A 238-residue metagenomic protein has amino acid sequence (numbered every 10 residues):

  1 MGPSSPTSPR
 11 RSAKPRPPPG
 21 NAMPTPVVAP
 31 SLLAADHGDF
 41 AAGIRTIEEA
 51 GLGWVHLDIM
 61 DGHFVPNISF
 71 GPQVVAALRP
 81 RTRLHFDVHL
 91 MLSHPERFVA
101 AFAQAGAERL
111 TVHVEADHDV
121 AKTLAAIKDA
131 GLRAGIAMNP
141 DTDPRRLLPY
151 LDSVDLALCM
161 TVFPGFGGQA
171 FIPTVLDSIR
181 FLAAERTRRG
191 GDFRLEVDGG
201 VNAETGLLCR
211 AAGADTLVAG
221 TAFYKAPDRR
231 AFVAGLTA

Functional and structural regions predicted by a protein language model:
G2-A22: NAD(P)-dependent Rossmann-like dehydrogenase/reductase catalytic/cofactor-binding core
P26-L32, V55-L57, L78, F86-L90 (+5 more regions): Hydrophobic faces of well-ordered beta-strands that scaffold small-molecule active sites in alpha/beta enzyme cores
S31-A35, M60-G62, M91-P95, E115-D117 (+4 more regions): Active-site beta-loop-alpha junctions enriched in small/polar residues
D36-D39, R81, R97-A101, A105-R194: Conserved anion-binding
F40, I47, D58, F102 (+6 more regions): Conserved, mostly hydrophobic/aromatic
E49-W54, A107, V154, A214: A structural motif
V55-P72, V162-A170: Glycine-rich, proline-tolerant flexible connector loops at the mouths of alpha/beta enzymes
I127, R210, Y224-A238: C-terminal helical cap(s) of enzyme catalytic domains, especially alpha/beta-barrels
